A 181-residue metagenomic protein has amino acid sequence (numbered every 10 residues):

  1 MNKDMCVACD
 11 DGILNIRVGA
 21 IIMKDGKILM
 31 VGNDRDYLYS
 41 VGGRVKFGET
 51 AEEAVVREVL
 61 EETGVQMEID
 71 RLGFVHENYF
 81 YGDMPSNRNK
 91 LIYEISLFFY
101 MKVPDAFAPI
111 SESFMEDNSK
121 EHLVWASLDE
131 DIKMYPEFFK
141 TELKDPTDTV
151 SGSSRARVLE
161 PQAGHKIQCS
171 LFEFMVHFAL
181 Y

Functional and structural regions predicted by a protein language model:
M1-G19, D25, N89: Acidic, metal-coordinating catalytic segment for phosphate/diphosphate chemistry, firing primarily on the Nudix
G12-L14, N87-I95, M115-K120: A generic structural micro-feature
I22-M23, M30, M101, W125: Conserved hydrophobic "DFG−1" position in protein kinase catalytic cores
K24-E62: Conserved Nudix-box catalytic region and its N-terminal flanking loop in Nudix hydrolases and closely related
Q66-V75: A short coil-to-beta-strand element that immediately follows conserved catalytic motifs
F80-I110: Active-site-adjacent beta-strand/loop module that shapes the phosphate/pyrophosphate-binding cleft
Y100, I110-T147, F174: NUDIX/MutT-family hydrolases
M134-Y181: Charged phosphate-binding loop/patch that engages nucleotide di/tri-phosphates or the phosphate backbone of nucleic
